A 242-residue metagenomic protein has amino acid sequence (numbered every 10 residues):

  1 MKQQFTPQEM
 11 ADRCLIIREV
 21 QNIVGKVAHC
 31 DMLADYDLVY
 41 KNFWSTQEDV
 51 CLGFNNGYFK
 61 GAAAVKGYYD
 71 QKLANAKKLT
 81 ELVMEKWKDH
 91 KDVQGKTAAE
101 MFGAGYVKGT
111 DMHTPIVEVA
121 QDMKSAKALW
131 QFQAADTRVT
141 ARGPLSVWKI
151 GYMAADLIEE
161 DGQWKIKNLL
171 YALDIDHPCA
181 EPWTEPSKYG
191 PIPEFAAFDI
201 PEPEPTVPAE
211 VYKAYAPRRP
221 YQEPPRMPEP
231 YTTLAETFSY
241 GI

Functional and structural regions predicted by a protein language model:
M1-S45: Short, low-complexity N-terminal intrinsically disordered segments enriched in polar/charged residues
K26, N55, R142-P144: Active-site rim elements
A28-D31, V39, V117, A155-I158 (+1 more regions): Conserved catalytic-core segments centered on acid/base and nucleophilic motifs
Y36-A134: A solvent-exposed, acidic/Ser-Thr-rich amphipathic alpha-helical stretch
T110-M112, V147-M153: Short, surface-exposed coil-to-beta transition loops
S125-L129, I150-T184: Short beta-strand edge/turn micro-motifs at domain boundaries
A135-V147, I175-H177: Short, cysteine-centered beta-strand-loop-beta hairpins and adjacent loop/turn segments enriched in charged/polar
W183-I242: A hydrophobic membrane-anchoring alpha-helix module
